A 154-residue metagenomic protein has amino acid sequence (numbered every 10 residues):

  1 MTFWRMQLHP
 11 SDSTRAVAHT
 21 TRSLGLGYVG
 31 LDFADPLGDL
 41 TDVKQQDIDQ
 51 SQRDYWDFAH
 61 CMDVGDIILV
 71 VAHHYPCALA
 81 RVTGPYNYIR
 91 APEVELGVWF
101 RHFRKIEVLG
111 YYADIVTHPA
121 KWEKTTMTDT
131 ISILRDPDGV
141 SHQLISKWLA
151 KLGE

Functional and structural regions predicted by a protein language model:
M1, H60-D63, G97-V98: Short, surface-exposed loop and linker segments with low hydrophobicity and enrichment for Pro/Ser/Thr
M1-A59, L149-E154: Compositionally biased, charged N-terminal/linker segments
F3, I67, F103: Beta-strand-rich binding-surface signature of beta-sandwich/beta-barrel folds used to engage anionic ligands
H9-S11, V71-Y75: Short, flexible beta-strand-to-coil junctions
D57-V70: Short coil-to-beta transition motif at edge beta-strands of beta-rich domains
V64, H73, C77-A78: C-terminal accessory regions
Y75, R81-G139: Aromatic- and Lys/Arg-enriched surface recognition patch
P137-G153: Low-complexity intrinsically disordered segments
